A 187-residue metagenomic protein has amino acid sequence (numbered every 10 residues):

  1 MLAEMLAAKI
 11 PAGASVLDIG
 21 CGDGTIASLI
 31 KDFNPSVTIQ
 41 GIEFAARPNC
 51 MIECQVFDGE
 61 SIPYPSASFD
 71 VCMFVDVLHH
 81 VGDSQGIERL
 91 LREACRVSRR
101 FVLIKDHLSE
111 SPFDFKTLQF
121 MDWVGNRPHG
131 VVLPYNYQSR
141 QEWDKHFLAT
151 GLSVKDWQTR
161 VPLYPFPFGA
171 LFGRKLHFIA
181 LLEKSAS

Functional and structural regions predicted by a protein language model:
M1-A12: Conserved alpha-helix/loop element of class I SAM-dependent methyltransferases that forms part of the SAM/SAH-binding
G13-G22: Conserved class I S-adenosyl-L-methionine
G22-S61: Class I SAM-dependent methyltransferase SAM/SAH-binding core
M73: A conserved beta-strand element that flanks and buttresses the S-adenosyl-L-methionine
D76-H80: Short catalytic micro-motifs in class I SAM-dependent methyltransferases
V81-E93: A short, conserved alpha-helix within the catalytic core of class I
K105-F166: C-terminal alpha-helical "lid/dimerization" subdomain adjacent to the S-adenosyl-L-methionine
K155-S187: A C-terminal cap/extension of S-adenosyl-L-methionine-dependent methyltransferases that defines the acceptor-substrate
